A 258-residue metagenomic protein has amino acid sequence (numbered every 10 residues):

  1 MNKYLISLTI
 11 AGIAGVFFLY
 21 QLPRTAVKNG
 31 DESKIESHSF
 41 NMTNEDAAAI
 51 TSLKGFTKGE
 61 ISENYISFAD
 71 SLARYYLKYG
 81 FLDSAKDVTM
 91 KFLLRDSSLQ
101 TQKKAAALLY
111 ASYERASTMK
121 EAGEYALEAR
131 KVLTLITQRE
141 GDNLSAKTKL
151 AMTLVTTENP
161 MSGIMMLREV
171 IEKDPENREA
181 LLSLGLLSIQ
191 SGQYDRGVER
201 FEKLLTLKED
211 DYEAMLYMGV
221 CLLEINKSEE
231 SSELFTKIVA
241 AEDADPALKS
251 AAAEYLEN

Functional and structural regions predicted by a protein language model:
N2-D87, R95: N-terminal leader/linker segments that initiate helical-solenoid repeat arrays
E63, D96-S97, G141, P175 (+2 more regions): Short coil turns that delineate tetratricopeptide repeat
F68, T101-Q102, A146, A180 (+3 more regions): TPR alpha-solenoid repeat register
S71, K104, L108, K149 (+3 more regions): Canonical tetratricopeptide repeat
K147-L154, M166, L181-S188, R200 (+2 more regions): TPR/Sel1-like alpha-solenoid repeat signature
